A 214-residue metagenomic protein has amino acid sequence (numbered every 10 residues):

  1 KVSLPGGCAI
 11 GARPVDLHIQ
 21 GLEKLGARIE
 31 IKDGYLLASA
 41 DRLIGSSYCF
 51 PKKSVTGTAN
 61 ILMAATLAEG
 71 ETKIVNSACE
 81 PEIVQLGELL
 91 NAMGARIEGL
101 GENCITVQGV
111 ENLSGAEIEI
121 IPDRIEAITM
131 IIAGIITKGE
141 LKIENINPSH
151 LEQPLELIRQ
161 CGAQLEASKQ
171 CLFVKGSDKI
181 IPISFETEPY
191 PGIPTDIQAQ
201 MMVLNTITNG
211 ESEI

Functional and structural regions predicted by a protein language model:
K1-I214: Structural preference for solvent-exposed beta-strand-turn elements and adjacent flexible terminal/loop segments within
